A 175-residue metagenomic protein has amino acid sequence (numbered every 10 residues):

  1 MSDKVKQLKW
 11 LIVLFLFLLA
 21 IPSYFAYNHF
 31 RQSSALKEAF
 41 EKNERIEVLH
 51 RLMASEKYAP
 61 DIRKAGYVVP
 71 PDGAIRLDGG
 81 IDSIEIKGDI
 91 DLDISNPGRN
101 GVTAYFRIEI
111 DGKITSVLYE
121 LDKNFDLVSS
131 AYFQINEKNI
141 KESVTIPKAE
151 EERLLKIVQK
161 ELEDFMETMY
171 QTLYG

Functional and structural regions predicted by a protein language model:
M1-Q7: Short, Lys/Arg-rich N-terminal segment immediately upstream of the first membrane anchor
K6, L14, N28, F106-I110: Intrinsically disordered, low-complexity segments of exported/surface proteins
Q7-I12, S34, K156: Sequence-pattern detector for short linear motifs and compositional/periodic biases rather than a specific fold
K9-F25: Hydrophobic membrane-insertion alpha-helices, especially the h-region of bacterial N-terminal signal peptides
A20-S23, A54, R63, E161 (+2 more regions): A general marker of short, structured functional hotspots
S23-Y105: N-terminal export/targeting and maturation segments
D82-G175: Extracytoplasmic electrostatic interaction patches
